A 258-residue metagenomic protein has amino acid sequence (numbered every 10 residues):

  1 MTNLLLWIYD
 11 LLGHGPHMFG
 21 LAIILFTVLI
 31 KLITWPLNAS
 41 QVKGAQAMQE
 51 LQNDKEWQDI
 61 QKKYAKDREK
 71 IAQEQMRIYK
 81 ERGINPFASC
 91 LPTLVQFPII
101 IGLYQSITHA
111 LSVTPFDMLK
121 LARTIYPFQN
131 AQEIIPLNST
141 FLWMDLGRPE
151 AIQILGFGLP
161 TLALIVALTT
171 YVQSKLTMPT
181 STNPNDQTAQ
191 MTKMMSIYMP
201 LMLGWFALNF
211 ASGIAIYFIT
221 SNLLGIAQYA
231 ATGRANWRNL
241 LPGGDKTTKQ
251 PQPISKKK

Functional and structural regions predicted by a protein language model:
M1-K258: Helix-loop-helix
